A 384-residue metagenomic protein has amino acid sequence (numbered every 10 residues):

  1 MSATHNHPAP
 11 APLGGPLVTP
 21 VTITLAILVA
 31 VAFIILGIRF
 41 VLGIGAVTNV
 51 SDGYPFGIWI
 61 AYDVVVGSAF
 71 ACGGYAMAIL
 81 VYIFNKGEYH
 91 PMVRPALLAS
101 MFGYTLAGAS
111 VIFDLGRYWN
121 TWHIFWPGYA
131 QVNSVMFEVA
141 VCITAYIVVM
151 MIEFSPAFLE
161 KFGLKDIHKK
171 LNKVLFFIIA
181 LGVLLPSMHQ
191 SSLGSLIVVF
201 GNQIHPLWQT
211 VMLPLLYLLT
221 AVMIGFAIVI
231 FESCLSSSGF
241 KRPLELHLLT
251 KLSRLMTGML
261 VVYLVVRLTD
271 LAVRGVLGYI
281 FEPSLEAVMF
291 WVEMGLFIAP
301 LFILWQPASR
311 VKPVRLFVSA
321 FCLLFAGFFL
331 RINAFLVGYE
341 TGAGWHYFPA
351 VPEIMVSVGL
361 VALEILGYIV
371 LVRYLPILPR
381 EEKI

Functional and structural regions predicted by a protein language model:
S2-I60: N-terminal regions that are enriched for targeting/export leaders and immediately downstream pro/stem segments
P12-V18, T22, A26-A32, K86-E88 (+3 more regions): Long, contiguous internal "core" modules enriched in hydrophobic/ aromatic residues
L25-A46, A109-L115, L184-G194, Y368 (+1 more regions): Alpha-helical transmembrane segments of multi-pass membrane proteins
R39-N49, V81-V93, L115-W119, F158 (+2 more regions): Juxtamembrane/interface segments at transmembrane-helix termini
Y54-W119: Membrane helical hairpin/interfacial module
F56-G57, W208-V211, F281-V292, A343-G359: Membrane-interface segments at transmembrane helix junctions and kinks in multi-pass inner-membrane proteins
A61-V66, R94, Y104-G108, F137-A140 (+3 more regions): Hydrophobic alpha-helical transmembrane segments of multi-pass small-molecule transporters/permeases
V311-I384: TerminUS-proximal long segments
